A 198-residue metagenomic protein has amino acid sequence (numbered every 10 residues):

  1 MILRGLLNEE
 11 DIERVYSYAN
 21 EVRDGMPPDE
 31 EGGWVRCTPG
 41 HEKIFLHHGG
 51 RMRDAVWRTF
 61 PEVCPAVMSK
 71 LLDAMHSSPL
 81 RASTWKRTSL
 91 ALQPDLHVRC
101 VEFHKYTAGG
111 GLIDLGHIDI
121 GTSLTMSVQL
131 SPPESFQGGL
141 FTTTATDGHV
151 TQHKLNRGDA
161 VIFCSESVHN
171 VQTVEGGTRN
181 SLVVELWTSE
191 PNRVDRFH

Functional and structural regions predicted by a protein language model:
M1-Q93: Non-heme Fe(II)/2-oxoglutarate
L80-H198: Catalytic core of non-heme Fe(II) oxygenases with the double-stranded beta-helix
